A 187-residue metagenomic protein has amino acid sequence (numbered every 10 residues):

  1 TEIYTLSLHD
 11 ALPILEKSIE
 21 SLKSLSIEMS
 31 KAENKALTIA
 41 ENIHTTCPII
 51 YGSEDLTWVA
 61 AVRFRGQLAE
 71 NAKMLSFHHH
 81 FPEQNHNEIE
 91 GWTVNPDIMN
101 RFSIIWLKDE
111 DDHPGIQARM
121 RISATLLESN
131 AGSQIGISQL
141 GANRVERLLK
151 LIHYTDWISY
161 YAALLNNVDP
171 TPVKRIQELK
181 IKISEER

Functional and structural regions predicted by a protein language model:
E2, H9-R187: A SIS-like phosphosugar-recognition module
